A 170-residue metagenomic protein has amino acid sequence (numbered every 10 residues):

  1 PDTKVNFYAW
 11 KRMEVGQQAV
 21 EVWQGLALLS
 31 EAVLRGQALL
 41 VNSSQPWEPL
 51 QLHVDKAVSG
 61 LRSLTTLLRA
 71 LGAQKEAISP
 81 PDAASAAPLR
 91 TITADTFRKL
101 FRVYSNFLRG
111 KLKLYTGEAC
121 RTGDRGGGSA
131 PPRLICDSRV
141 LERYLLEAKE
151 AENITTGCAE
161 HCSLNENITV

Functional and structural regions predicted by a protein language model:
P1-V170: Extracellular/luminal segments of secreted precursors and ectodomains of membrane proteins
